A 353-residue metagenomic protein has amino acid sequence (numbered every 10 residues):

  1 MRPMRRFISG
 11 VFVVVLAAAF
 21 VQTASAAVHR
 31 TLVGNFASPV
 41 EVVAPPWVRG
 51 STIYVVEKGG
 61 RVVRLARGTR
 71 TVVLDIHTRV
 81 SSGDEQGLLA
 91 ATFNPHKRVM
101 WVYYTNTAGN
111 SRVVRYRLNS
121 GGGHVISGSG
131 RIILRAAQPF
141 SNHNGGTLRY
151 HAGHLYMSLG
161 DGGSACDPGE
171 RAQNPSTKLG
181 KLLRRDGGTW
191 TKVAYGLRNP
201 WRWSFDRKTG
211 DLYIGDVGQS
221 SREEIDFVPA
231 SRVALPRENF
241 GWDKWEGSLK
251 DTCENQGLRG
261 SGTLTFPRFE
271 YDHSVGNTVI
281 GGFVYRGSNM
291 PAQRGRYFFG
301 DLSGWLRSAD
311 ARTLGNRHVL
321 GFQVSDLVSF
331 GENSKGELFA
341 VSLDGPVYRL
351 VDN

Functional and structural regions predicted by a protein language model:
S9-A19: Bacterial N-terminal signal peptides
T31-A37, L74-G83, L134-F140, T191-G196 (+2 more regions): Surface loop/turn motifs at the tips and blade-to-blade linkers of beta-strand repeat domains
E41, A90, T147, N199-R202 (+2 more regions): Conserved beta-strand position repeated once per blade in WD40 beta-propeller domains
W47, V56-G59, Q86-L88, M157-R317 (+2 more regions): Beta-propeller domain segments
I53-L74: Beta-propeller domains
R112-R149: Asp-box/WD-like beta-propeller blade repeats and closely related beta-sheet repeat scaffolds
G315-S334: Conserved blade-ending motifs and adjacent loop-strand segments that build the rim/top face of beta-propeller domains
S329-N353: Blade-level signature of beta-propeller repeat domains, shared across WD40, Kelch, NHL, RCC1 and BNR/Asp-box propellers
